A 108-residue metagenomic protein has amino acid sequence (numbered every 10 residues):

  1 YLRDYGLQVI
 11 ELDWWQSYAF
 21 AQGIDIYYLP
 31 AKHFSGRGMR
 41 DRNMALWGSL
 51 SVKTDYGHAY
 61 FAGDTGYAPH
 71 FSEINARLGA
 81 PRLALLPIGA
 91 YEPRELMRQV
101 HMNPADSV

Functional and structural regions predicted by a protein language model:
L2-Y5, A19-A21: Short loop/helix-cap segments at secondary-structure boundaries that form the rim of catalytic
R3, A68-V108: Cap/insert and terminal regions of metallo-dependent hydrolase folds
G6-W15, L83-P87: Short hydrophobic/aromatic-enriched beta-strand-loop microsegments
L12-G79: Core dinuclear metal-dependent hydrolase active-site scaffold
